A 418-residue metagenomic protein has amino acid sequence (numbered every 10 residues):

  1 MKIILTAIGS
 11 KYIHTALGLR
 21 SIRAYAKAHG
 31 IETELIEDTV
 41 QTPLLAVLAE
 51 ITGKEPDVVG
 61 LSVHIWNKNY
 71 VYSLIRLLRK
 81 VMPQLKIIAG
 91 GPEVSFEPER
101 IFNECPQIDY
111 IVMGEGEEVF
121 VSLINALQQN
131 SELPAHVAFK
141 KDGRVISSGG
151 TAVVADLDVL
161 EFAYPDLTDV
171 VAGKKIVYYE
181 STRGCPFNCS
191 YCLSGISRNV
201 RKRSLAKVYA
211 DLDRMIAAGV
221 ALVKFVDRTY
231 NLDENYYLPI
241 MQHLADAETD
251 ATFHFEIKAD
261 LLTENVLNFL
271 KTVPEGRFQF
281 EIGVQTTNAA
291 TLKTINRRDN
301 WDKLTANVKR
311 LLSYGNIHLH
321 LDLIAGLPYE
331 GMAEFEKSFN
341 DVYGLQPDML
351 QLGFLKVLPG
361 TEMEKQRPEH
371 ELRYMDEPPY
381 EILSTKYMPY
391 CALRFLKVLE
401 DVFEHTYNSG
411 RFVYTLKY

Functional and structural regions predicted by a protein language model:
K2, G18, Y25, H29-V154: Glycine-rich beta-alpha loop elements in corrinoid/cobalamin-binding modules across cobalamin-dependent enzymes
K2-K11: Nucleotide-activated donor-dependent transferases that construct or modify glycoconjugates
A7, L35-T39, S62, L323 (+1 more regions): Residue-level recognition of beta-strand->loop/alpha-helix junctions
Y12-G18: Short N-terminal binding/cap micro-motifs at the start of the first secondary-structure element
T52, F102-E104, I216, K271 (+2 more regions): Non-catalytic positions within long, well-ordered alpha-helices that form the structural scaffold/packing of enzyme
E55-P56, V220, P347-D348: Proline-aspartate-enriched helix->loop->beta-strand connector
D158, F162-I317: Radical SAM [4Fe-4S] cluster-binding motif and immediate context
E234, D246-L261, N265-Y418: A structural motif corresponding to the C-terminal lobe/cap of the Radical SAM core domain
